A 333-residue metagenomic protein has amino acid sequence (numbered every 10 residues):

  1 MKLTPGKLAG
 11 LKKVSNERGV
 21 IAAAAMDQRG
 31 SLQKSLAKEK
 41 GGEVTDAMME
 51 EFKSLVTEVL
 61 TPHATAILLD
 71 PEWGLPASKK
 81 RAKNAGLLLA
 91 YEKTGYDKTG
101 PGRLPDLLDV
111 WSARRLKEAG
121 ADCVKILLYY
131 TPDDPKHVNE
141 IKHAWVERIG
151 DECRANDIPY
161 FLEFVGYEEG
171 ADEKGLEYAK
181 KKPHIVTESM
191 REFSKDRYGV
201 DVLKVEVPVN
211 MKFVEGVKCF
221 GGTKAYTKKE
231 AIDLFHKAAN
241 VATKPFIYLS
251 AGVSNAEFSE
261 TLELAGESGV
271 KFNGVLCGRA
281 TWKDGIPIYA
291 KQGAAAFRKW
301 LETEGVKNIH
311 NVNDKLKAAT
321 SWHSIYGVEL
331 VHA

Functional and structural regions predicted by a protein language model:
M1-K136, G199, T223-T227, T243-P245 (+5 more regions): Alpha/beta catalytic barrel-like cores
K7-G10, S189-M190, D233: Glycine-rich, charged/polar anion/phosphate-binding loops that engage phosphate groups from diverse ligands
V124-G221, A231, A242: Eukaryote-skewed repeat-based solenoidal scaffolds used as protein-protein interaction platforms, primarily
V207, Y248-G252, R279: Active-site proximal loops enriched in glycine and acidic residues that flank catalytic Cys/His/Asp and coordinate
Y226, I232-F235: A structural signal for small-residue-enriched, beta-sheet-centric alpha/beta enzyme cores and oligomeric scaffold folds
F235-T243: Active-site-proximal helix-loop elements at catalytic-domain edges
